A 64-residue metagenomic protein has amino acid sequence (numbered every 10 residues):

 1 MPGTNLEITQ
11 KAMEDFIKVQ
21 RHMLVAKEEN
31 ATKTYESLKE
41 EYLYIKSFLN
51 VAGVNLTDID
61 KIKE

Functional and structural regions predicted by a protein language model:
M1-E7: Short, charged, low-complexity amphipathic alpha-helix
I8-M13, K18-E64: Short, charge-rich amphipathic interface segments used for partner binding and complex assembly
